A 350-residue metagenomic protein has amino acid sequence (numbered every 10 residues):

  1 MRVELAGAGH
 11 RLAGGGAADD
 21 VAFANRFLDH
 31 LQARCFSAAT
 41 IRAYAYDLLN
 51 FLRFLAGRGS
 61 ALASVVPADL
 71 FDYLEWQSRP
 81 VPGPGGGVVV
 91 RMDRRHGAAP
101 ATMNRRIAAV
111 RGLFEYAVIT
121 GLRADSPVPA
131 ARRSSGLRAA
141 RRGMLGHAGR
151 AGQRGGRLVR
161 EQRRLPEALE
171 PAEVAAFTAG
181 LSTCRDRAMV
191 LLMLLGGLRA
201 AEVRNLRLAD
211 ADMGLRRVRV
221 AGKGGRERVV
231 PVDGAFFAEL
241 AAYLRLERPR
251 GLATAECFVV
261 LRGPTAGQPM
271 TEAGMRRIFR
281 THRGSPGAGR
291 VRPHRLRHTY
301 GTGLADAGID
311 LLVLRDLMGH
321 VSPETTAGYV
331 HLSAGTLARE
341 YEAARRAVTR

Functional and structural regions predicted by a protein language model:
M1-E4, A344-R350: C-terminal secondary-structure termini that scaffold catalytic or DNA-interacting sites
N25-A39, L49-R142: N-terminal core-binding DNA-recognition domain of tyrosine recombinases/integrases
T120-A124, M193-L215, T265, L312: Short, charged phosphate-coordinating catalytic segments
G136, A201, N205-E239, E324: Conserved tyrosine-mediated DNA breakage-rejoining catalytic core shared by Y-recombinases
E161-A200, G224-R226, G251: Basic, Lys/Arg- and aromatic-enriched nucleic-acid-binding interface segment
D210-M213, M270-T271, A288-R290, I309-V330 (+2 more regions): Short, polar N-cap/turn motifs at the start of nucleic acid-interacting alpha helices
G222-A242, E256-I278: C-terminal catalytic core of Y-nucleophile DNA break-rejoin enzymes
V230, R276-D316, H331: Short, basic (Lys/Arg/His-rich) helix/loop patches that form interaction surfaces in the mid-to-C-terminal regions
